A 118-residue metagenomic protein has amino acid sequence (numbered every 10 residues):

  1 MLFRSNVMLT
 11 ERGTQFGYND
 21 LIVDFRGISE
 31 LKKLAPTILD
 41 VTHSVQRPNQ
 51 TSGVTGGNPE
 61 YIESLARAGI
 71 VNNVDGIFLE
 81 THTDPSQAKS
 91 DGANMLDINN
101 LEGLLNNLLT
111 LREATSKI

Functional and structural regions predicted by a protein language model:
M1-L2: Short, small-residue-biased leader/transition segments that mark boundaries at the very start of proteins
V7-E11, T37-L39, I77: Hydrophobic faces of well-ordered beta-strands that scaffold small-molecule active sites in alpha/beta enzyme cores
E11-E30, Q46-A66: Active-site glycine- and acidic-residue-rich loops that bind and position anionic ligands or nucleotide-like cofactors
R12-T14, T42-H43, T81-D84: Short, ordered loop/turn segments at secondary-structure junctions
L31, D40, G69, L79: Conserved, mostly hydrophobic/aromatic
T37, T42-R47: Short acidic, Gly/Ser-rich segments with clustered Asp/Glu that frequently serve as metal-coordination loops in enzyme
I62-L65, N72-N94: Glycine-rich phosphate-binding active-site loops on the catalytic face of alpha/beta enzymes
D84-K117: C-terminal helical cap(s) of enzyme catalytic domains, especially alpha/beta-barrels
